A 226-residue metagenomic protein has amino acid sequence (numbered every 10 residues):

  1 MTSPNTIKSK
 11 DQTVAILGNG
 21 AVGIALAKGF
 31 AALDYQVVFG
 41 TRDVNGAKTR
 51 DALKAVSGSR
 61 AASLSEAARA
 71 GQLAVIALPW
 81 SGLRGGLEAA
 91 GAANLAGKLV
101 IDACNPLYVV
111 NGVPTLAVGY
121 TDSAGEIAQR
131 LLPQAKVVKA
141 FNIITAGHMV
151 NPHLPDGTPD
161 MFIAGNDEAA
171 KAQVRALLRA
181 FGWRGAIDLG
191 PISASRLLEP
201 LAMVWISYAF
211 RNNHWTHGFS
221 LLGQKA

Functional and structural regions predicted by a protein language model:
T2-D51, A55: NAD(P)+-binding Rossmann beta1-loop-alpha1 motif at the extreme N-terminus of oxidoreductases
I7-D11, L131-I187: Adenosine-phosphate binding glycine-rich loop
K54-S57, A96, L131-P133, G182: Short, structured coil segments at secondary-structure junctions
A55-I101, N105-G112: Rossmann-like NAD(P)-binding element
A96, C104-H153: Rossmann-fold NAD(P)-binding glycine/threonine-rich loop
P159-A226: Active-site-lining helix/loop region of Rossmann-like oxidoreductase modules
